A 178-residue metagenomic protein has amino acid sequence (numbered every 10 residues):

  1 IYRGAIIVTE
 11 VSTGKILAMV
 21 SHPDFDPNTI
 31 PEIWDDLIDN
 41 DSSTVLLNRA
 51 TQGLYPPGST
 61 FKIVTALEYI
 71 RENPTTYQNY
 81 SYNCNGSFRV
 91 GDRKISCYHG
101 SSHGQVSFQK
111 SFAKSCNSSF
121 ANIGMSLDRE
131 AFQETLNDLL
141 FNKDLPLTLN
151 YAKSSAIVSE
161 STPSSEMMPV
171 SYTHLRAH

Functional and structural regions predicted by a protein language model:
I1: Serine endopeptidase catalytic core focused on the charge-relay Asp
G4-S59, V64-R176: Beta-lactam-recognizing serine transpeptidase/beta-lactamase-like catalytic domain environment
